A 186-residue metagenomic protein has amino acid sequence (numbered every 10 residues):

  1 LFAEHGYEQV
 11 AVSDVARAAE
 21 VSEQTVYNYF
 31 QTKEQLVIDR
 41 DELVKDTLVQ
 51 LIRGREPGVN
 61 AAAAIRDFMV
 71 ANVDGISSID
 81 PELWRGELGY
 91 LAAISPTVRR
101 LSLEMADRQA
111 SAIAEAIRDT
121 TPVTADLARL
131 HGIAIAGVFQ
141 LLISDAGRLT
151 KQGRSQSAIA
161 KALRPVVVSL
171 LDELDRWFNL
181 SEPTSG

Functional and structural regions predicted by a protein language model:
L1-Q35: Helix-turn-helix
E34-V44, M105-A106: Alpha-helical DNA-contacting segments of helix-turn-helix folds
D39, D46-E87: Hydrophobic alpha-helical connector segments
V44, L48, N72, I113 (+2 more regions): Hydrophobic recognition helices of helix-based DNA-binding modules
S102: Small/polar (Gly/Ser/Thr/Ala-rich) solvent-exposed segments that form structured loops/beta-strands/short helices used
A106-G132: Hydrophobic alpha-helical bundle segments that form small-molecule/ligand-binding pockets
E115, D119, S144, R148-G186: C-terminal peripheral helix-coil segments that are non-catalytic and often amphipathic
A128-A136, Q140, R164: Short, well-structured alpha-helical segments
